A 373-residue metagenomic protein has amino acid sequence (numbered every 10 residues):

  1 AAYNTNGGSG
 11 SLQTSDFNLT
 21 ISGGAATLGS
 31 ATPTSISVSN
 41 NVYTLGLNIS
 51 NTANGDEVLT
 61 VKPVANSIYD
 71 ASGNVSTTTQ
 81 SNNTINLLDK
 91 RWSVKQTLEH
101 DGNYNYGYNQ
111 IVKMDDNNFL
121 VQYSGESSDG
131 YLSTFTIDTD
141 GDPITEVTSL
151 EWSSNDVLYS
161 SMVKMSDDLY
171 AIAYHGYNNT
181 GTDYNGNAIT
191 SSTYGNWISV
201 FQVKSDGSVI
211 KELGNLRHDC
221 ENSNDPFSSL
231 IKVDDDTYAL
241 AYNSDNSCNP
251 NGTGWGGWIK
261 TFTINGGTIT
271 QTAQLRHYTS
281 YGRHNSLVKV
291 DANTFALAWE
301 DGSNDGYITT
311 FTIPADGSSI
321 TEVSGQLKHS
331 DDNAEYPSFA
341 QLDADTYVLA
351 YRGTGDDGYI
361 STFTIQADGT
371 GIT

Functional and structural regions predicted by a protein language model:
A1-R91: Non-catalytic beta-sheet/beta-sandwich ligand-binding modules that flank or precede catalytic cores
K90-T373: Extracellular, repeat-based ectodomains that mediate carbohydrate processing or recognition
